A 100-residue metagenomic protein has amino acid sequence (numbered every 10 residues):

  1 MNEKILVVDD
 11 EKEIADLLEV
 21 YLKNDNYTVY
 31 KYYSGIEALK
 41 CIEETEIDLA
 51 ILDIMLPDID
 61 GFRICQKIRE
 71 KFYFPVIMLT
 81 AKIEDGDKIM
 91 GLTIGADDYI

Functional and structural regions predicted by a protein language model:
D9, L56: Conserved acidic carboxylate
A15, P57, E84: The feature encodes the CheY-like receiver
D16-N24: Charged docking surfaces used in two-component/phosphorelay signaling
N26-Y33, C41: Short hydrophobic/Thr-rich beta-strand motif most characteristic of the beta2 strand and flanking loop of CheY-like
Y33-S34, D60-R63, I68, D87: Acidic catalytic/metal-coordinating carboxylates
E43-T45, K67-F74, I94: Conserved phosphotransfer cores of two-component systems
D53, T80: Active-site residues of response regulator receiver
